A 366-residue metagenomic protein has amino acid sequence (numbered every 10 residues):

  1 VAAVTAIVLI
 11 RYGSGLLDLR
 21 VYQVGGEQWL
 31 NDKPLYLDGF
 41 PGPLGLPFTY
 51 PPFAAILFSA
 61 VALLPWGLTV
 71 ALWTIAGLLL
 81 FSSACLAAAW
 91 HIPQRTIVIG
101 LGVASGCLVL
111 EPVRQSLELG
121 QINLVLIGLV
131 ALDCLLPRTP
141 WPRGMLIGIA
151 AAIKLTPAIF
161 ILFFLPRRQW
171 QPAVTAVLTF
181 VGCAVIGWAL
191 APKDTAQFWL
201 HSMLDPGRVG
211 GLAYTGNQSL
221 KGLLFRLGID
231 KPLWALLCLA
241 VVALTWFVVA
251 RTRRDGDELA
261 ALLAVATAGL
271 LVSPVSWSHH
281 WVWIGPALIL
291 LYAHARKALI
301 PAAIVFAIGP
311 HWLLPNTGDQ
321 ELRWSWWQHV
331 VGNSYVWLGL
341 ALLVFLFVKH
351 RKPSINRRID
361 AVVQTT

Functional and structural regions predicted by a protein language model:
V1-R143, R167-W281, G285, L322-Y335 (+1 more regions): Primarily membrane-embedded glycan-assembly and transfer machineries that use lipid-linked glycans
I147-F164, V272-H280: Transmembrane helices and adjacent periplasmic/lumenal helix-loop junctions of polyprenol-phosphate-dependent
A152-L155, G182-I186, G309: Membrane-embedded alpha-helical segments of transport systems, primarily multispan ion/solute transporters
I284, L290-H294: Active-site/pore-lining binding-face segments in mid-to-C-terminal subdomains
R296-I308, T365: Signature aromatic-anchored transmembrane alpha helix within multi-pass, membrane-resident enzymes that catalyze glycan
H311-L322: Juxtamembrane "helix-exit" motif on the non-cytosolic side of transmembrane helices
L340-K352: C-terminal transmembrane-bundle signature of multipass membrane proteins, characterized by strong activation on
